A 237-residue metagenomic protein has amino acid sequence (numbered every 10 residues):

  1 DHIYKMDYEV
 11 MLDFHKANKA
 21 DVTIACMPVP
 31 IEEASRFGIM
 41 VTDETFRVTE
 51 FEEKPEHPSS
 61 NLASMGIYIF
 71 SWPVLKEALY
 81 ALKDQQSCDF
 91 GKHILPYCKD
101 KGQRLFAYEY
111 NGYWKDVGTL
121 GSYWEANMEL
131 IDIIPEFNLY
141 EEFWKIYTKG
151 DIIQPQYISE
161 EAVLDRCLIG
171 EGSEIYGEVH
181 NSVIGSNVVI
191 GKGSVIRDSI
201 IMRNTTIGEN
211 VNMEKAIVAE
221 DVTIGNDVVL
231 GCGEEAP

Functional and structural regions predicted by a protein language model:
D1-L130: Unchanged
P73-P237: Left-handed beta-helix
